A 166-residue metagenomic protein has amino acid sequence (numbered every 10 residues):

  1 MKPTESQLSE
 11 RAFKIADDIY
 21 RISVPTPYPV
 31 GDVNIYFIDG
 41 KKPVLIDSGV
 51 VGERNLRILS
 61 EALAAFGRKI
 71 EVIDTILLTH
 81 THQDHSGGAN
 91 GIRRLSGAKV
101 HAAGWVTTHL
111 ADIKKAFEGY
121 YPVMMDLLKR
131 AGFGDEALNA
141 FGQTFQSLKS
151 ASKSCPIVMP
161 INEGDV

Functional and structural regions predicted by a protein language model:
E5-L8: Negatively charged, low-complexity tracts enriched in Asp/Glu with abundant Ser/Thr
E10-F66: Conserved beta-strand hairpin/beta-sheet module of binuclear metal-dependent hydrolase folds, prominently
R54-L56, A64-D165: Active-site HxH/HxHxD metal-binding segment of metal-dependent hydrolases
